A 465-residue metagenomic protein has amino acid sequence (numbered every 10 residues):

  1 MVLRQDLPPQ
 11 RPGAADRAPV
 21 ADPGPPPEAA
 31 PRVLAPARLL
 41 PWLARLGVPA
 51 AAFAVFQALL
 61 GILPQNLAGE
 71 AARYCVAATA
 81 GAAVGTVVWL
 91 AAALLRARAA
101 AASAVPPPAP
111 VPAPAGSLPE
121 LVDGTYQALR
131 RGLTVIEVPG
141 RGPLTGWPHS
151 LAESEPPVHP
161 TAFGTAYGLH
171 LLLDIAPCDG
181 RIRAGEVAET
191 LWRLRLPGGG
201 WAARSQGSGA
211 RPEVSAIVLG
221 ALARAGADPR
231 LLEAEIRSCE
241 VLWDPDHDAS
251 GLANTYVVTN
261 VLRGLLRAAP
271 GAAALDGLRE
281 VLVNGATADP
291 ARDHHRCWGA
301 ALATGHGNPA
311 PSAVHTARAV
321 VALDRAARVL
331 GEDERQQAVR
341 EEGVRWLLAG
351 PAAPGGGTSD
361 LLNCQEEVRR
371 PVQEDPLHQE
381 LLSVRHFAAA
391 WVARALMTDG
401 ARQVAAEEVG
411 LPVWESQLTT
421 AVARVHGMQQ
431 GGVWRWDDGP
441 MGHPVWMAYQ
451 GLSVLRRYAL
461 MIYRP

Functional and structural regions predicted by a protein language model:
M1-L34, R98-P112, P465: Actinobacteria-biased recognition of intrinsically disordered, low-complexity terminal regions
D16-D22, P26-A100: Hydrophobic, helix-forming membrane-interacting segments
A102, P108-E120, H149-I182, A202-L231 (+6 more regions): An alpha-helical repeat/solenoid feature that recognizes helix-turn-helix modules
P119-Q127, R131-V138, R181-A210, I217: Helix-terminus loop motifs that line ligand-binding clefts
T125, L129-L133, E137, T190-L191 (+6 more regions): Buried hydrophobic core positions in alpha-solenoid tandem helical repeats
P139, L231-E235: Helix-turn-helix repeat elements of alpha-solenoid scaffolds
R195, A286-D289, P351, Q429: Alpha-helical junction/boundary sensor with strong preference for TPR arrays
G410-Q430: C-terminal/domain-terminus segments
